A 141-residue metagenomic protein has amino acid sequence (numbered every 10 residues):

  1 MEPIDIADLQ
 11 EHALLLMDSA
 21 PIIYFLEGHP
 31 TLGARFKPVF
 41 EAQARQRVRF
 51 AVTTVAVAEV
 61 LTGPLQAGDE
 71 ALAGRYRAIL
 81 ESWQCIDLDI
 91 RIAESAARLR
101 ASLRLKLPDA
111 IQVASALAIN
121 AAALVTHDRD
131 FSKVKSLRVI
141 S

Functional and structural regions predicted by a protein language model:
M1-A51, P64-R77: Short, well-structured N-terminal submotif of metal-dependent ribonuclease cores
M1-Q10, A42, V113-S141: Acidic, PIN/NYN-like endoribonuclease modules and their adjacent C-terminal/linker elements
M17-D18, V52-T53, L105-K106, D128 (+1 more regions): Histidine- and aromatic-rich ligand-binding microenvironments
S19, T54, I90, D109-V113: Conserved glycosyltransferase catalytic-site signature
G28, E81-S102: Acidic catalytic patch
R45-F50, S82-Q84, N120-A123: Short active-site oxyanion
